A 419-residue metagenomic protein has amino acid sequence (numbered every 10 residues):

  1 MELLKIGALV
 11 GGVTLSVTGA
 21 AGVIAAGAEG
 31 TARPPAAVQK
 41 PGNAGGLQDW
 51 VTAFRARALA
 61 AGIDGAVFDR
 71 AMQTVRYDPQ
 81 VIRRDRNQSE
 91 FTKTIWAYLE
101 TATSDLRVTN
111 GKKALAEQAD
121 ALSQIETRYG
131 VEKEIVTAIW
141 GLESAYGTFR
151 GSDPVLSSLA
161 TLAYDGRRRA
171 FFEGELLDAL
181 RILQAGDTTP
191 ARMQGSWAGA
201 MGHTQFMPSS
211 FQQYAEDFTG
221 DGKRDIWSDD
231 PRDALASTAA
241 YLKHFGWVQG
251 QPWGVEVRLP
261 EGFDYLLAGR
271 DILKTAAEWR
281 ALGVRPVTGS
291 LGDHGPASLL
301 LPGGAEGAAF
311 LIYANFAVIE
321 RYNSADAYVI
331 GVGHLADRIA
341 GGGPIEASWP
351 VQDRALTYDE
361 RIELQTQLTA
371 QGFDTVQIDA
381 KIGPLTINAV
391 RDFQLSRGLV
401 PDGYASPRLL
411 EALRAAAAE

Functional and structural regions predicted by a protein language model:
M1-A8, G12, S16-A21, A26 (+2 more regions): Intrinsic disorder/low-complexity detector
M1-R70, V75, Q371, L395 (+1 more regions): N-terminal secretory targeting signals
A8, G295-F310, Y358-L368: Short glycine/proline-rich, acidic loop/turn segments that cap or connect secondary-structure elements
P41-G45, A56, T109-K113, A305-E306: A short, ordered amphipathic alpha-helix with a cationic face
W50-F54, A121, S158, S237 (+2 more regions): A general alpha-helix detector
I63-H294, G307-F310, V318-Y358, A380 (+1 more regions): Catalytic glycan-binding domains that act on GlcNAc-containing polysaccharides
A71, I182, Y241, L335 (+4 more regions): Generic, well-ordered alpha-helical scaffold segments in large soluble proteins
L356-R361, T369-L413: Short acidic, glycine/serine/threonine-rich helix-capping segments at coil-helix boundaries
